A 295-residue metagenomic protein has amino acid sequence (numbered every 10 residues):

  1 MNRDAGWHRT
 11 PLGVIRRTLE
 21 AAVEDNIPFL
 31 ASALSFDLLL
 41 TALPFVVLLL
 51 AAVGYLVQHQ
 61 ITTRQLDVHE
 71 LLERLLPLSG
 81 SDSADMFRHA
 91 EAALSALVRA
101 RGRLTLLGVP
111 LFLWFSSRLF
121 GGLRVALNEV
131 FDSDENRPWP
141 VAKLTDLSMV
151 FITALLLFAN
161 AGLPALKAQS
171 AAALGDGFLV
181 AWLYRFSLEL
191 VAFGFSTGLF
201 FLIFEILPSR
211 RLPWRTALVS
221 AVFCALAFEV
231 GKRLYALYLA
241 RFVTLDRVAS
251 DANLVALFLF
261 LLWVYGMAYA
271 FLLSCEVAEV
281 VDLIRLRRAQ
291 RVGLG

Functional and structural regions predicted by a protein language model:
M1-G295: Membrane-embedded alpha-helices and immediately adjacent juxtamembrane helical segments in alpha-helical membrane
